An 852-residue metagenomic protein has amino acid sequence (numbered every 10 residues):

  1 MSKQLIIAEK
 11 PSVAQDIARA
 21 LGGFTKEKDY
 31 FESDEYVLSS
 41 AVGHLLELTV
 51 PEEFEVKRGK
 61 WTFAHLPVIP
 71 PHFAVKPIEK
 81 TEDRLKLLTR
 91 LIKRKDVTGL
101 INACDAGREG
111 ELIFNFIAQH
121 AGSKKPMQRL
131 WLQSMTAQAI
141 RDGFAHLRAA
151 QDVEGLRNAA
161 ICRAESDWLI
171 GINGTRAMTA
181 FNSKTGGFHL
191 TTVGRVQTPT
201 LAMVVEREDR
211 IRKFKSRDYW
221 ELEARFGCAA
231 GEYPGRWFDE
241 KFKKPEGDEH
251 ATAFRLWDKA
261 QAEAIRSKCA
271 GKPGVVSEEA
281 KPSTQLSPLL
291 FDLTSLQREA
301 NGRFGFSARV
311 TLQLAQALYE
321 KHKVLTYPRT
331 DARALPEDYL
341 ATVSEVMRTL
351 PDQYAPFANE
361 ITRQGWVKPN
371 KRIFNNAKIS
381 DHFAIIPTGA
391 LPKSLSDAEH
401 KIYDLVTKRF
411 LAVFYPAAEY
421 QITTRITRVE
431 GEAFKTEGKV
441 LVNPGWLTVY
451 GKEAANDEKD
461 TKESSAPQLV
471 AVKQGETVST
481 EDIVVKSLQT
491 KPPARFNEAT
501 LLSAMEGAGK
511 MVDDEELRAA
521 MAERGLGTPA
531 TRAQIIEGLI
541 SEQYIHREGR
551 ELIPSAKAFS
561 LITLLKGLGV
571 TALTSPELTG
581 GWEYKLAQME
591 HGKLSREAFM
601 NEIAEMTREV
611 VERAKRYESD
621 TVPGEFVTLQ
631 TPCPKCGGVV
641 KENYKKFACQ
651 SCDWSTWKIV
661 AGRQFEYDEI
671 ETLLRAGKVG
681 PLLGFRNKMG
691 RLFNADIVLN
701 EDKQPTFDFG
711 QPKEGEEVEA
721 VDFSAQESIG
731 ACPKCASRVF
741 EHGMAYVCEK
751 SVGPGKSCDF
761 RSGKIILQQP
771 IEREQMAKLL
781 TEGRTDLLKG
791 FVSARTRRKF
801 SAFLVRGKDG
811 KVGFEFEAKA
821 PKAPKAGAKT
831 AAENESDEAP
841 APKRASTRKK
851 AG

Functional and structural regions predicted by a protein language model:
M1-I172, E481, P492, G852: Intrinsically disordered, low-complexity regulatory segments
S2-L5, T81, I92, T175 (+8 more regions): Basic, low-complexity terminal or inter-domain segments flanking catalytic cores
P11-A18, E35-V42, F63, I78-T89 (+22 more regions): Amphipathic alpha-helical transducer elements in NTP-driven molecular machines
F73-K76, C104, K124-Q128, A149-L156 (+5 more regions): Short, polar/flexible loop-turn hinges at active-site or ligand-entry regions and domain interfaces
A139-A224, K281: C-terminal or mid-to-C-terminal helical accessory/interaction module adjacent to the motor/catalytic core
T185-F188, T192, V204-W257, R303: C-terminal helical "lid" subdomain and adjoining coupling/linker elements of P-loop NTPases
F214-W237, P273-L314, N497, E516-A519 (+1 more regions): C-terminal accessory/connector segments of nucleic-acid motor ATPases
